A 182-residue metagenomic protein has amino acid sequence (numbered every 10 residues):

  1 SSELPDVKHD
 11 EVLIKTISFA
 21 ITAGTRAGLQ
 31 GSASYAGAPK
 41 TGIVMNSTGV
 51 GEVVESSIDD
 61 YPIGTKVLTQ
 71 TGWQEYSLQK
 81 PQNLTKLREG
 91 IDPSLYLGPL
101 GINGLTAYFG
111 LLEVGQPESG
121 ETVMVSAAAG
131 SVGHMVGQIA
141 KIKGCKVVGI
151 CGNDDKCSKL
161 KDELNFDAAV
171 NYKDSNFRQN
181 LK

Functional and structural regions predicted by a protein language model:
S1, F19-I21, V44, I63 (+4 more regions): Domain-wide signal for the mature, well-folded portions of proteins, strongly enriched in nucleus-encoded organellar
S2-I21, Q30-W73: Glycine-rich beta-strand-centered segment in the early N-terminal region that forms part of a ligand/cofactor-binding
T25-A27: Short, solvent-exposed secondary-structure boundary/capping segments
M45-E52, I63-A127: NAD(P)H dinucleotide-binding glycine-rich loop of Rossmann-like/cofactor-binding domains, especially the beta1-alpha1
I58, P81, D174: ATP/adenylate-binding site constellation spanning eukaryotic-like Ser/Thr protein kinases, ABC-transporter
S77, G133, Q179: Glycine/Thr-rich phosphate-binding loops of Rossmann-like dinucleotide-binding domains
L100-S175: Mid-domain Rossmann-like dinucleotide-binding core that forms the NAD(H)/NADP(H) cofactor-binding site
N176-K182: Short amphipathic alpha-helix with an adjacent loop that forms part of the alpha/beta core around
